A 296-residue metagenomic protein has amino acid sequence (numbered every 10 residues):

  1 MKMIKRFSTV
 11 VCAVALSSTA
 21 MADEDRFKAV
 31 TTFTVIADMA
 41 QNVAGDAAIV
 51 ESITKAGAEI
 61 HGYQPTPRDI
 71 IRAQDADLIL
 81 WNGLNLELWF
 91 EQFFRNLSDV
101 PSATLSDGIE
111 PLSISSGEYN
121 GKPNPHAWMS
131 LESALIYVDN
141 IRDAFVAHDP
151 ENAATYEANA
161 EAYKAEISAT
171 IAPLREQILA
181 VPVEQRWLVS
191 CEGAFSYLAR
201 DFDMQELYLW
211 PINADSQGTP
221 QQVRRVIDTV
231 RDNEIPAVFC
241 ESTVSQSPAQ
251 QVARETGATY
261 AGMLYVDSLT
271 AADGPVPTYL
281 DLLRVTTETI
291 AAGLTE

Functional and structural regions predicted by a protein language model:
M1-S8: Bacterial N-terminal signal peptides that target proteins for export
S8-T9, N120: Residue-level detector of transmembrane insertion/anchoring sites
V11-M21: Hydrophobic h-region of N-terminal signal peptides that target proteins for export in Gram-negative bacteria
A22-E296: Extracytoplasmic metal-acquisition and chelation regions
